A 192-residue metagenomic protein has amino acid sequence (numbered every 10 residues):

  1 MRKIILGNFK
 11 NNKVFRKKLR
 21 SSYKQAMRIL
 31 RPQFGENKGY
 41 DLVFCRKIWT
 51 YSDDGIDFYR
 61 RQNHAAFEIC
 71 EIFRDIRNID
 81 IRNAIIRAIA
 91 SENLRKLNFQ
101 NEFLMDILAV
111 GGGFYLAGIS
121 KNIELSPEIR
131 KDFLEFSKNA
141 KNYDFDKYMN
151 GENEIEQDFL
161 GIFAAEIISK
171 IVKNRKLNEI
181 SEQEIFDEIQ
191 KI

Functional and structural regions predicted by a protein language model:
G7-D75: Auxiliary, metal-adjacent structural segments of Zn-dependent hydrolase domains
F15, L19, N78, R82 (+5 more regions): Hydrophobic (often cysteine-bearing) scaffold residues that line and stabilize catalytic clefts of nucleotide/cofactor
R31, G35, A90, L94 (+2 more regions): Sec-exported extracytoplasmic/periplasmic mature domains
I79-K96, V110-F114: Active-site recognition of the HExxH zinc-binding catalytic motif
F99-K147: Post-HExxH zinc-binding segment in Zn-dependent metallohydrolases
S126, R130, K138-I192: Pan-zinc metallopeptidase signature
